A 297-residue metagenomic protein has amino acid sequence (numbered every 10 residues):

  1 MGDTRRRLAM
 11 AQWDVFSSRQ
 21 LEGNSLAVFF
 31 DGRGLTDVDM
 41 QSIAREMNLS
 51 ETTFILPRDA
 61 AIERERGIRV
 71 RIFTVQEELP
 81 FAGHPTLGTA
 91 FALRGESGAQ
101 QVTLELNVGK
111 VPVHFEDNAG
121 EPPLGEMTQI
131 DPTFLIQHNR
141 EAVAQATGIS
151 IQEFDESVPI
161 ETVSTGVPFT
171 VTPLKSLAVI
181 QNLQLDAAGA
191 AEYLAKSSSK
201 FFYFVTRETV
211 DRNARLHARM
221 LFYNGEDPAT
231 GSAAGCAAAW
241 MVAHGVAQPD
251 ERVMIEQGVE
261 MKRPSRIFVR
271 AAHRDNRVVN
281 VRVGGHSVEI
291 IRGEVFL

Functional and structural regions predicted by a protein language model:
M1-F81, L87-L297: Active-site proximal loop and beta-alpha junction motif in alpha/beta enzyme cores
